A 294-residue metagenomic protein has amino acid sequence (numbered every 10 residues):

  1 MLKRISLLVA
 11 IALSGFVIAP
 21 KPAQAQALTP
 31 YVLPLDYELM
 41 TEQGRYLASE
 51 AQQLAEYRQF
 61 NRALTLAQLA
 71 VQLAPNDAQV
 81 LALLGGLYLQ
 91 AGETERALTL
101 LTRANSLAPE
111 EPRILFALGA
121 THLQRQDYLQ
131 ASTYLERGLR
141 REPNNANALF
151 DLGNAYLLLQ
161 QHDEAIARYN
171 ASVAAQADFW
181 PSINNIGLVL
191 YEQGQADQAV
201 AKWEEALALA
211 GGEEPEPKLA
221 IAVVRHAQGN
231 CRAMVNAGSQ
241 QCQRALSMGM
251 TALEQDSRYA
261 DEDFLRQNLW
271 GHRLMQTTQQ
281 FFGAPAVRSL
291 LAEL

Functional and structural regions predicted by a protein language model:
L2-Q79, Q90, F281-F282, V287-L294: N-terminal leader/linker segments that initiate helical-solenoid repeat arrays
Q26-L35, C231-R244, M248-L294: Terminal, low-structured helical/coil segments at or just beyond the last alpha-helical repeat
G44, A78-Q79, P112-R113, A146-N147 (+3 more regions): Helix-start (N-cap) detector for alpha-helical repeat units in TPR-like alpha-solenoids, especially tetratricopeptide
Y57-T65, Q90-R103, R125-R137, L158-A171 (+2 more regions): Structural signature of tandem alpha-helical TPR/SEL1-like repeats, specifically the intra-repeat loop/turn
L73, L107-A108, R141, A175-Q176 (+2 more regions): Structural marker of alpha-solenoid helical repeat scaffolds
R140-Q193: Ligand/cofactor pocket segment of small-molecule handling proteins
